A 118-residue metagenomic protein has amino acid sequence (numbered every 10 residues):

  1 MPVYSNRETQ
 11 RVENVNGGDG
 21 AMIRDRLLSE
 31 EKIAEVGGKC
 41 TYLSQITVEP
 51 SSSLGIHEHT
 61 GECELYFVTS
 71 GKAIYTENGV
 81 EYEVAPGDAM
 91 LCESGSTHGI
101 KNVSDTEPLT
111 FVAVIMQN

Functional and structural regions predicted by a protein language model:
M1-C40: A short, N-terminal "cap"/entry segment at the start of jelly-roll beta-barrel domains of the cupin/DSBH fold
L28-E31, S44-T60, S94: Conserved short histidine dyad/triad with adjacent acidic residue
A34-G38, L54-H59, K101-V103: Short histidine-centered beta-strand/loop micro-motifs that create catalytic or ligand/metal-coordination sites
I46, L91-E93, T106-N118: A short hydrophobic beta-strand segment most commonly corresponding to one strand of the jelly-roll/cupin
P50, G61, V80, S96-T97 (+1 more regions): A generic "binding-loop/recognition-motif" signal
I56, Y75-T76, C92, H98-D105: Short beta-strand His + acidic residue motifs that chelate non-heme Fe in jelly-roll/DSBH and cupin folds
G61-C63, F67-A73: Glycine- and acidic-residue-biased ligand/ion/polar-headgroup-sensing regions
G79-S94: Short acidic-glycine-tyrosine-enriched beta hairpin
